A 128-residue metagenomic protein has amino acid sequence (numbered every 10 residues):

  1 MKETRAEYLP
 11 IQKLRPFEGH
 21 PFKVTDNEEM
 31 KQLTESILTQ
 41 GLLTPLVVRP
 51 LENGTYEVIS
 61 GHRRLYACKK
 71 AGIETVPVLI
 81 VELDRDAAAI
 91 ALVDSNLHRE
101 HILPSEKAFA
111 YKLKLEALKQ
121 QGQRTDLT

Functional and structural regions predicted by a protein language model:
M1-V81, A87-H101: Short, charged/polar connector segments at secondary-structure boundaries
I73-E82, A108-E116: Short, surface-exposed, charge-dense and proline/glycine-enriched linear segments
R99-T128: Alpha-helical interaction elements
